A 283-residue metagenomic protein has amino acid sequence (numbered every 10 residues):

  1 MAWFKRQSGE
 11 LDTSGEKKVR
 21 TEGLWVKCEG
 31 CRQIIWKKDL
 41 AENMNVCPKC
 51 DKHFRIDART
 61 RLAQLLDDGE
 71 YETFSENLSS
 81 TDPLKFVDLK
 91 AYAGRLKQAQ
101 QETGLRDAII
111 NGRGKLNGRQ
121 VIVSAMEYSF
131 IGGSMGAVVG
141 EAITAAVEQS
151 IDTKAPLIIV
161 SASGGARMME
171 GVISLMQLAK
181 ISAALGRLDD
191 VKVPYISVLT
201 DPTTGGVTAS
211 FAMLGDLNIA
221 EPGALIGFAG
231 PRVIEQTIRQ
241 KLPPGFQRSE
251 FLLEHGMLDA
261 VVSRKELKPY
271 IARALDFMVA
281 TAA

Functional and structural regions predicted by a protein language model:
S8-K18, V26-K27, F54-N111: An N-cap/entry alpha-helix motif that binds or orients negatively charged groups
W25, M44: Residues immediately within or flanking Cys/His clusters that coordinate Zn2+ in small zinc-binding modules
C28-C31, C47-C50: Short cysteine-rich clusters marking metal-coordination/redox-active sites
I34-I35, H53-F54: Cys/His-rich microdomains that often coordinate metals
N45-K49, R55-I56: Short, small/acidic-rich helices and loops at N termini and domain boundaries of DNA replication/processing enzymes
A108-D189, I196: Cleft-lining beta-strand/loop regions that shape enzyme active-site pockets
S161-A283: Conserved catalytic cores of soluble enzyme domains, especially glycine-rich substrate-binding beta-alpha loops
